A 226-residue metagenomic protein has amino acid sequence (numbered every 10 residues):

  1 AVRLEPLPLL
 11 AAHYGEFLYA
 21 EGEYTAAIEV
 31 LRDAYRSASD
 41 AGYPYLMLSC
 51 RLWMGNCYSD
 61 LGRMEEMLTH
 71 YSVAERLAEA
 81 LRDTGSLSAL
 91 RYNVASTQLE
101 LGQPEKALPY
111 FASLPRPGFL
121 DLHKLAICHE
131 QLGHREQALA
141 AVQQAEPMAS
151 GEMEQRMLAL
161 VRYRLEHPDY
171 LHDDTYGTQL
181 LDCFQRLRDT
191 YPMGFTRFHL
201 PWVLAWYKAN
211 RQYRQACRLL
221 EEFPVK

Functional and structural regions predicted by a protein language model:
V2-R3, R32-S39, Y43, S72-R82 (+4 more regions): Amphipathic alpha-helical segments of tetratricopeptide repeats
E5, Y45, G85, R116 (+2 more regions): Residue signature of alpha-solenoid helical repeat architecture, marking inter-repeat boundaries and helix-start
L9, S49, A89, L120 (+4 more regions): Residue register of alpha-helical TPR repeats
Y14, M47, M54, L87 (+4 more regions): Structural register within alpha-helical repeat arrays
L18, R51, Y58, R91 (+4 more regions): Residue at a conserved register position within TPR or TPR-like alpha-solenoid repeats
E21, A41, L61, L81 (+4 more regions): Structural motif corresponding to the intra-repeat A-B loop/turn of tetratricopeptide repeats
Y24, P44, M64, T84 (+5 more regions): TPR-repeat structural position
